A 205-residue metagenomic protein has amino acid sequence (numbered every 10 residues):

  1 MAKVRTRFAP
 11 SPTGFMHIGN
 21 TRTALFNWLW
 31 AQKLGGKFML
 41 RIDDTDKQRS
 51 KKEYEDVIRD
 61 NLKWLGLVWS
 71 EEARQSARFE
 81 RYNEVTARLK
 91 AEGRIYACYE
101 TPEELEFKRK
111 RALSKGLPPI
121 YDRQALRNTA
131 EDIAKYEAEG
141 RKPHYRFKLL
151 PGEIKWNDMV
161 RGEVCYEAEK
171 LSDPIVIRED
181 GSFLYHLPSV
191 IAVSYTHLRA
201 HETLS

Functional and structural regions predicted by a protein language model:
M1-S114, D180-S182, L198-R199: N-terminal Rossmann-like or analogous alpha/beta NTP/dinucleotide-binding catalytic cores that position adenine
Y96-R199: Active-site cores that bind ATP or allylic diphosphates and position pyrophosphate for catalysis
A200-S205: A short, hydrophobic C-terminal helix/tail in secreted or cell-surface proteins
